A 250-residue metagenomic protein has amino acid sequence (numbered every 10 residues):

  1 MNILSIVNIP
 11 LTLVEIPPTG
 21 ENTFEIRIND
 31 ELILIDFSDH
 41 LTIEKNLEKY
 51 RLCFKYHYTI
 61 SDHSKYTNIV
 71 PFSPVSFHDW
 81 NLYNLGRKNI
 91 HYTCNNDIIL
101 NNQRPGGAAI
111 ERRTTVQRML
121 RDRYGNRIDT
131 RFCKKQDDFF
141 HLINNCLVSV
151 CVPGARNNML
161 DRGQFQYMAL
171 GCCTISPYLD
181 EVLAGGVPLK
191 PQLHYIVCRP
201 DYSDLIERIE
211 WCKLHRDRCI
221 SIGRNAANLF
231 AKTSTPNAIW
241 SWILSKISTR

Functional and structural regions predicted by a protein language model:
M1-P191, T233, N237-S241, S245: Nucleotide-sugar donor-binding catalytic core of glycosyltransferases
V116, F139-L142, R208, I222 (+1 more regions): Alpha-helical packing segments of well-folded alpha/beta enzyme cores
D161, Q192, Y202, I206-I209 (+1 more regions): Short amphipathic alpha-helical surface patches that serve as generic macromolecular interface elements
Y167, Y195, A226: Hydrophobic, well-ordered secondary-structure elements that form the walls of internal hydrophobic environments
T174, L193-D201, K246-R250: Short, contiguous hydrophobic alpha-helices characteristic of membrane insertion segments
I196, D201-R218: C-terminal "capping" alpha-helix adjacent to the active site of nucleotide-linked donor transferases in cell-envelope
D217-I247: A charged, aromatic-enriched C-terminal amphipathic alpha-helix characteristic of glycosyltransferases across folds
